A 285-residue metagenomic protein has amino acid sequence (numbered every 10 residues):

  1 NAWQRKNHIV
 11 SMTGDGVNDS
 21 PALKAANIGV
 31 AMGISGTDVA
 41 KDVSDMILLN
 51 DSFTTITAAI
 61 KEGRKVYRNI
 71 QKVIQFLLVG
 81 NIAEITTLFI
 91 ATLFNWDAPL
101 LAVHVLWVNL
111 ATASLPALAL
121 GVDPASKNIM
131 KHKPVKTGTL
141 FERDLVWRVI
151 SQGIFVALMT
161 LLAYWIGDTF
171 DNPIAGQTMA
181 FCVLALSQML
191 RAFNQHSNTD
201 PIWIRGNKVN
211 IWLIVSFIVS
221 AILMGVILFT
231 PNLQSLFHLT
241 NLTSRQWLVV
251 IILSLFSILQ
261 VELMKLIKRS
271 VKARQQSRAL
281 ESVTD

Functional and structural regions predicted by a protein language model:
N1-S11, A31-T199: Membrane-embedded transport module
N1-S20, K24-I28, R64, I70 (+3 more regions): Cytosolic catalytic headpiece
V108-T112, V183-R191, S220-I227, L253-V261: Alpha-helical transmembrane segments of multi-pass membrane proteins
T139-I150, V215-S220, S282-D285: Cytosolic juxtamembrane regulatory segments of multi-pass membrane proteins
Q152, A180, L184, L213-S220 (+2 more regions): Hydrophobic alpha-helical transmembrane segments of polytopic
A157-A163, V219-Q234: Hydrophobic alpha-helical transmembrane segments in multi-pass integral membrane proteins
P173-I174, L184, H196, V215-S220 (+2 more regions): A structural signal for short secondary-structure junctions
I204-L213: Cytoplasmic-side transmembrane-helix entry/capping segments in multi-pass membrane proteins
